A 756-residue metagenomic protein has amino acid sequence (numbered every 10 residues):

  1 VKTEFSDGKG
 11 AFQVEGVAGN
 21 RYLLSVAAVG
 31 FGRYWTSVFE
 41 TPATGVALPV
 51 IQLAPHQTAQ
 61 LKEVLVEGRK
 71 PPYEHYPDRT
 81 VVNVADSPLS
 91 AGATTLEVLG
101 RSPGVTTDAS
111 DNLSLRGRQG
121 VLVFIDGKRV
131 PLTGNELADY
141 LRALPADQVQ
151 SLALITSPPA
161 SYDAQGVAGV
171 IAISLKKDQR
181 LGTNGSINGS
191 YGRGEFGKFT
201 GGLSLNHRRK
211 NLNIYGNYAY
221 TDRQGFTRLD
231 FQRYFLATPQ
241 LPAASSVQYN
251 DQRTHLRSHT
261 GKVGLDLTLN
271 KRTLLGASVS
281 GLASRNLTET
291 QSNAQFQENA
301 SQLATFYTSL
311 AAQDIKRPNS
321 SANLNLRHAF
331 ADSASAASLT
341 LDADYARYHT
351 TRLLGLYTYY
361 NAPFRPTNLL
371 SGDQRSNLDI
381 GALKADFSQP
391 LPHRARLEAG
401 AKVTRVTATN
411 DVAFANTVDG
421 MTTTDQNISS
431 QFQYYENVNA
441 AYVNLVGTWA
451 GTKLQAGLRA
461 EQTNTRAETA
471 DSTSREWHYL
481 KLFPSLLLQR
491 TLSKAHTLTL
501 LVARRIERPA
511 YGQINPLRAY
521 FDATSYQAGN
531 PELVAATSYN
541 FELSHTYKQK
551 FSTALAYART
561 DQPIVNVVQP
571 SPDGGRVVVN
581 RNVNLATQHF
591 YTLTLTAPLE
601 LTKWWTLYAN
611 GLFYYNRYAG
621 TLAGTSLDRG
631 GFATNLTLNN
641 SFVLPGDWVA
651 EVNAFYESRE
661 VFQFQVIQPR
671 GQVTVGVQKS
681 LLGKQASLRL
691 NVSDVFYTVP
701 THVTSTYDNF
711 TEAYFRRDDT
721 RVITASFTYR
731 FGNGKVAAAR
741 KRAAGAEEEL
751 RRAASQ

Functional and structural regions predicted by a protein language model:
V1-A11: Short, acidic Ser/Thr/Gly-rich low-complexity loop/linker segments typical of extracellular and cell-surface proteins
S25-F31, G45-L89, D108-S110, R116-G120 (+2 more regions): Short, acidic, small-residue-rich periplasmic hinge/interaction motif at the N-terminus of Gram-negative outer-membrane
A47-Q52, T95-V98, L137-Y140, L154 (+2 more regions): N-terminal periplasmic accessory domains that precede and gate Gram-negative outer-membrane beta-barrel machines
L96-T133: Extracytoplasmic beta-strand/coil segments of soluble accessory domains associated with Gram-negative outer-membrane
K128-T156: Short acidic/polar hinge/loop motifs at secondary-structure boundaries that mediate gating or recognition
T260-S284, S309-E468, K550-A554, H589-Y614 (+1 more regions): Face-selective signature of the C-terminal outer-membrane beta-barrel domain
S371, I380-K384, T423-S430, V534 (+5 more regions): Outer membrane beta-barrel strand-and-loop segments of large Gram-negative receptors, especially TonB-dependent
N464-T465, K494-N540, L555-G575, V695-D708: Surface-exposed extracellular loop regions of Gram-negative outer-membrane beta-barrel proteins, predominantly
